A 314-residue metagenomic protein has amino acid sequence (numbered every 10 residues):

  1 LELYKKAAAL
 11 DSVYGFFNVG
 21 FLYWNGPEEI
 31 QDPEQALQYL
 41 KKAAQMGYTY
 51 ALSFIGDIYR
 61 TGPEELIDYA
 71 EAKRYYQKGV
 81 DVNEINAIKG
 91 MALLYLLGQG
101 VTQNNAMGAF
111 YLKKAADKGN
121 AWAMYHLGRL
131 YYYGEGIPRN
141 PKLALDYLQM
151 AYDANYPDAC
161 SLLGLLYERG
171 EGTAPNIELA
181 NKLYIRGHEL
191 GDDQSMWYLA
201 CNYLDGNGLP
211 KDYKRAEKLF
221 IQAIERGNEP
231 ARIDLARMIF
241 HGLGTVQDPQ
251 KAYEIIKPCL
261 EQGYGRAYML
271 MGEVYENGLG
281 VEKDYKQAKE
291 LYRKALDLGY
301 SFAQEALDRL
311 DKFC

Functional and structural regions predicted by a protein language model:
L1-L3, I30-Y39, E65-Y75, T102-Y111 (+5 more regions): Structural signature of tandem alpha-helical TPR/SEL1-like repeats, specifically the intra-repeat loop/turn
K6-A7, K42-A43, K78-G79, K114-A115 (+5 more regions): Canonical positions in the second alpha-helix
A9-V13, N25-P27, Q45-T49, T61-P63 (+16 more regions): Short helix-capping/linker turns of helical repeat alpha-solenoids
N18-N25, S53-T61, G90-L97, V101 (+8 more regions): Hydrophobic face of amphipathic alpha-helices that form TPR/SEL1-like repeat modules and related alpha-solenoid
I221, E261-G263, M271: Alpha-helical protein-protein interaction modules
L296-C314: Terminal, low-structured helical/coil segments at or just beyond the last alpha-helical repeat
